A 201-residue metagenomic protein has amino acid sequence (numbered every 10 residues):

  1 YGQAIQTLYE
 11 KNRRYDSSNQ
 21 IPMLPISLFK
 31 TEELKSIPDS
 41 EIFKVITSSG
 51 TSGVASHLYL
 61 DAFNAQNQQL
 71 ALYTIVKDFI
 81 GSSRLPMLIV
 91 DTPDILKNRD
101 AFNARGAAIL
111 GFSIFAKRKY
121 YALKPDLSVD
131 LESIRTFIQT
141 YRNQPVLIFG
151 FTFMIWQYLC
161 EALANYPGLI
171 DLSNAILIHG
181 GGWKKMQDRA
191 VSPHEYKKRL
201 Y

Functional and structural regions predicted by a protein language model:
G2-V45, S56-L58, Q69, T74-I80: Active-site diphosphate/adenylate-binding microenvironment
Q3-A4, I95-F102, M186-Q187: Short, charged/polar "capping" segments at the starts of alpha-helices and the immediately preceding loops
K44, S83-L88, R118-K119, Q144-V146: Generic beta-strand structural signal
T47-A55, T152, G181: Ser/Thr-glycine-rich phosphate-binding loops at phosphate-binding pockets of nucleotides, nucleotide cofactors
S49-A101, F112-S113: Conserved adenylate-forming
A65, G106, N165-P167: Glycine-rich, phosphate-binding/catalytic loops in enzymes
P93-D94, R105, K124: Phosphate-/polyanion-interacting regions in eukaryotic proteins
L110-Y201: Active-site glycine/GP-rich loop and adjacent strand/helix microenvironment that borders small-molecule binding pockets
